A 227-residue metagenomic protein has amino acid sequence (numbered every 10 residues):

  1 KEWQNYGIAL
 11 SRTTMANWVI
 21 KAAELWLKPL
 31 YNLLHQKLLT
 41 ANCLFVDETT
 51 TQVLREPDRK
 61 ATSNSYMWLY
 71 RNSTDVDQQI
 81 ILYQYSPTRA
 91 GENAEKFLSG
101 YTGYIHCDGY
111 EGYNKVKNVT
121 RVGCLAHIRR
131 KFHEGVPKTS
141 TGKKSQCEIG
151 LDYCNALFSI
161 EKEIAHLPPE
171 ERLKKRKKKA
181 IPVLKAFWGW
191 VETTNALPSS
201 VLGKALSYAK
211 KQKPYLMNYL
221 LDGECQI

Functional and structural regions predicted by a protein language model:
K1-I227: Catalytic center-proximal scaffold of phosphoryl-transfer enzymes
